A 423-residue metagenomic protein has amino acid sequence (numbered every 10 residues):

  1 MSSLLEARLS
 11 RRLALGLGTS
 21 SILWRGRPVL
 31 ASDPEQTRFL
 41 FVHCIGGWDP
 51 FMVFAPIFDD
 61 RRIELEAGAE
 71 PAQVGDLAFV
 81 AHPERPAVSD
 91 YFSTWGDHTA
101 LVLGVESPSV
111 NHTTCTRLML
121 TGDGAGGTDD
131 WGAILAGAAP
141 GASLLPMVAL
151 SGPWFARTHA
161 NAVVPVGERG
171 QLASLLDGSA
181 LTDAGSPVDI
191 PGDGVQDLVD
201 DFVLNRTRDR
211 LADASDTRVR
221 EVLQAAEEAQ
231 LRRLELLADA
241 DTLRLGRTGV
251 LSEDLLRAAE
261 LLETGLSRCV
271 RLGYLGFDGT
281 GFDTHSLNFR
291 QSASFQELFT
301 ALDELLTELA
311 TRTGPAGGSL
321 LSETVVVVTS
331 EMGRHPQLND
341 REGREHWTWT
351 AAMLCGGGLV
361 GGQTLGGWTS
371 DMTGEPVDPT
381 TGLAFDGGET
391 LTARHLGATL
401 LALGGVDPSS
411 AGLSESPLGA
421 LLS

Functional and structural regions predicted by a protein language model:
S2-S423: Ligand-binding pockets and gating/stacking loops
